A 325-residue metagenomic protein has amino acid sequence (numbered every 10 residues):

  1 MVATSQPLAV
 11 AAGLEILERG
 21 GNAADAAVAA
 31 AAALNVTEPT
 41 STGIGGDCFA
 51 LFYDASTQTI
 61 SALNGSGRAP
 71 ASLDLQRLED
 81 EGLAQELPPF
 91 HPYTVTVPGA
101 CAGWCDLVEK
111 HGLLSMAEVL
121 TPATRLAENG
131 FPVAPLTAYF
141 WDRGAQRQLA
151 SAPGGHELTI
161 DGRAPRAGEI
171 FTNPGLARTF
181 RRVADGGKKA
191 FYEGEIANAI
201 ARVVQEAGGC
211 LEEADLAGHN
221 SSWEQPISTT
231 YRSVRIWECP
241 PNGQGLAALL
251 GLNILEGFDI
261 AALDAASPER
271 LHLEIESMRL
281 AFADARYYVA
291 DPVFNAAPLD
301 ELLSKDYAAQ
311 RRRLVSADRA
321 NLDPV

Functional and structural regions predicted by a protein language model:
M1-A11, E15, G21-G186, F191-E193 (+3 more regions): Noncatalytic scaffold domains of N-terminal-nucleophile
L246: Flexible, polar/acidic helix-loop-strand segments at domain edges
I254: Conserved catalytic core of Hanks-type protein kinase domains
G257-V325: Internal maturation/activation junctions in enzymes
